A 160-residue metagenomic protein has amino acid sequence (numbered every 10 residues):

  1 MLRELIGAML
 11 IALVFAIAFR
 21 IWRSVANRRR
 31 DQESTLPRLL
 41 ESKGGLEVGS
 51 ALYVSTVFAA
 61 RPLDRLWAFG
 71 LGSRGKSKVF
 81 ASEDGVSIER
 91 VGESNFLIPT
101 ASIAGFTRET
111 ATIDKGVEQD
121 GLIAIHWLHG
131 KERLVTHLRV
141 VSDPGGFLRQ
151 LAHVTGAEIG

Functional and structural regions predicted by a protein language model:
M1-L10: Feature marks short, highly hydrophobic, charge-poor N-terminal signal-anchor/signal peptide-like helices that anchor
M9-A18: Core hydrophobic alpha-helical membrane-spanning segments
I21-V79: Anionic N-terminal interaction surfaces
S24, F106-G160: Acidic, Ser/Thr- and proline-rich intrinsically disordered linker/docking segments of eukaryotic scaffolds
L40-S50, I88-T100, A157: Charged, low-complexity, helix/coiled-coil-prone segments
S55, S82, E89, L128 (+1 more regions): A structural detector for beta-sheet-dominated domains
A60-P62, I88, S94-F96, G130-T136 (+1 more regions): Short, surface-exposed beta-strand/loop "edge" segments at domain boundaries and coil↔beta transitions
L71, S77-I113: Phosphoinositide-binding peripheral membrane targeting modules
